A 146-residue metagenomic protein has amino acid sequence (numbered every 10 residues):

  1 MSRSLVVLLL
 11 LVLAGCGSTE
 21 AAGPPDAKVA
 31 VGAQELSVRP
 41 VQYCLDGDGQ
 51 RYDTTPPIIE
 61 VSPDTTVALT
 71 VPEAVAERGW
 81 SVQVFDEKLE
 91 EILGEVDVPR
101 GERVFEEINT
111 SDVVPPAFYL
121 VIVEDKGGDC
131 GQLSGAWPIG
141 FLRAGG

Functional and structural regions predicted by a protein language model:
M1-V7: Sec-dependent signal peptide recognition, specifically the positively charged N-region followed immediately by
L11-G15: C-terminal motif of bacterial Sec signal peptides marking the signal peptidase cleavage site
C16-E20: Bacterial signal peptide processing site
P25-V31: A surface/extracellular/periplasmic glyco- and lipid-processing/surface-interacting theme
G32-S62: N-terminal edge beta-strand
A68, W80-G146: Extracytosolic low-complexity repeat regions of secreted or lipid-anchored proteins
E73-G79: Short proline/glycine-enriched turn/loop motifs at strand-loop junctions of beta-rich domains
